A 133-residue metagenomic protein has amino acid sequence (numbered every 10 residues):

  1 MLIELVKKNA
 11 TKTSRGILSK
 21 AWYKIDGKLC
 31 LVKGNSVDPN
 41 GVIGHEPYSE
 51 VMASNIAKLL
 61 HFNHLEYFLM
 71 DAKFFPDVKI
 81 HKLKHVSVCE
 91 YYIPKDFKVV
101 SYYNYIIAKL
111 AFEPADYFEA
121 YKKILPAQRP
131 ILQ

Functional and structural regions predicted by a protein language model:
M1-F112: Conserved ATP-binding subdomain of kinase catalytic cores across diverse folds
D116-Q133: Conserved kinase catalytic-core segment
